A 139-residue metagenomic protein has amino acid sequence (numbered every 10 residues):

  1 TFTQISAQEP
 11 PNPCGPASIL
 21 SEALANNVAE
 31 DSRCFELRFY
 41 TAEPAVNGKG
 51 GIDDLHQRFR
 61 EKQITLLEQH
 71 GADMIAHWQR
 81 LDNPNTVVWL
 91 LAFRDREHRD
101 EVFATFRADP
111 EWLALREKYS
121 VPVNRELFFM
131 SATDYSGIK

Functional and structural regions predicted by a protein language model:
T1-P110, S120-K139: Short S/T/G/P-rich N-terminal loop/turn motif that feeds into the first structured element of a domain
L113: Short, surface-exposed beta-strand/loop patches at domain edges that form aromatic-rich interfacial subsites
